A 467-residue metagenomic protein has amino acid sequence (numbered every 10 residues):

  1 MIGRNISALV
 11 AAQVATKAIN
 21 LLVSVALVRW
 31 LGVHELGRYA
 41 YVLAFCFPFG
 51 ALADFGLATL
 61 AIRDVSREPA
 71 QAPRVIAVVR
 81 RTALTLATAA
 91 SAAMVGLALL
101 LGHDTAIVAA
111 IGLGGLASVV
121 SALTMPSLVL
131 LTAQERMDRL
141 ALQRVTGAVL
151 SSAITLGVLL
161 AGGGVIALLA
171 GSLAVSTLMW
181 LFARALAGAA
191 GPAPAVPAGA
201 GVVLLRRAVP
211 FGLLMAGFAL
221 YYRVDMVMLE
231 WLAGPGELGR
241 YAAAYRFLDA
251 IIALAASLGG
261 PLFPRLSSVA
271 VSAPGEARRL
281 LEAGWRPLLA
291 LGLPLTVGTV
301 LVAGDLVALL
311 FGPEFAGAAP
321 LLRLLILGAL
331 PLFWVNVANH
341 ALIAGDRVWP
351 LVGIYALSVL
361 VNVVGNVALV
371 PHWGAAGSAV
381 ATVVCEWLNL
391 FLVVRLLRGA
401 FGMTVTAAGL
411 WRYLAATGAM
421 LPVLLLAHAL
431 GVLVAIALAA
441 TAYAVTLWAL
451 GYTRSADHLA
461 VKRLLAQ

Functional and structural regions predicted by a protein language model:
M1-A58, S91, V95-A98, A148-S152 (+4 more regions): Signature of the first transmembrane helix
I2, D138, V165-I166, L181-Y222 (+4 more regions): Interhelical loop/hinge segments that connect adjacent transmembrane helices in multipass membrane
G3, D64-R67, V120-V145, I326-L357: Membrane-interface junctions at transmembrane-helix termini in multi-pass inner-membrane proteins
N20, A53-A70, T132-A133, A244 (+2 more regions): Helix-loop junctions and terminal segments of transmembrane helices in multi-pass membrane transport/translocation
L21-E35, A219-A250, R265-S268, G304-E314 (+1 more regions): Helix-terminus/linker motif at the lipid-water interface of multi-pass membrane proteins
A77-D104, V108-A109, L113, A153 (+5 more regions): Alpha-helical transmembrane segments of multi-pass membrane transport and lipid-handling proteins
R81-G217, R223, A444: Hydrophobic transmembrane helix module of multi-pass membrane transport proteins
L426-Q467: Membrane-proximal transmembrane or re-entrant/amphipathic helices at the cytosolic face
